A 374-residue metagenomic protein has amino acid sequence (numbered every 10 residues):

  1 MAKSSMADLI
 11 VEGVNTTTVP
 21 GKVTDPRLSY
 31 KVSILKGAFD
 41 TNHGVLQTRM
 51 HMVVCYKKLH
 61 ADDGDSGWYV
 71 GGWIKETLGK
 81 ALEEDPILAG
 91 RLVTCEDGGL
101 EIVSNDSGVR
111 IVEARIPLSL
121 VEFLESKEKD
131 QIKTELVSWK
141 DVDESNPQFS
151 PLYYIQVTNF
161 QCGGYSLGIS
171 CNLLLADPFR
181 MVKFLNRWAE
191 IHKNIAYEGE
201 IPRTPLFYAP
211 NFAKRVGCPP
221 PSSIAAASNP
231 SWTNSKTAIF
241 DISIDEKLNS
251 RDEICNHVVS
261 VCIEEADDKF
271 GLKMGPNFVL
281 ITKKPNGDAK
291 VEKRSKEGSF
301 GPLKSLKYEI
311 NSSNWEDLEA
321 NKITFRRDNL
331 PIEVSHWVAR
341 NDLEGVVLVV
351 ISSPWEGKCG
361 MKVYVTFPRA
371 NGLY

Functional and structural regions predicted by a protein language model:
M1-V14, Y374: PEST-like, low-complexity acidic/proline-rich intrinsically disordered segments, predominantly at protein N-termini
S4, V19-K31, L46-A320: Soluble acyl-CoA-dependent acyltransferase catalytic core bearing the H(X)4D motif
L35-T41: Detector for long, low-complexity, acidic/polar, Ser/Pro/Gly/Thr-rich intrinsically disordered N-terminal regulatory
G301-L373: Low-complexity, glycine/alanine/valine/leucine- and proline-rich hydrophobic stretches
